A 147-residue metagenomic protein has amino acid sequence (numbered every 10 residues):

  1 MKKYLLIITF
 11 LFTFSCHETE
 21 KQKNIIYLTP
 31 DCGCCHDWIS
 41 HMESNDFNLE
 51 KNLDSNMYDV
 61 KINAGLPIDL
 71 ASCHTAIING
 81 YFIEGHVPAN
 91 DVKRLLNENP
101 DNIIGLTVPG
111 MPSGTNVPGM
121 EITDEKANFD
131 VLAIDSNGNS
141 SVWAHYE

Functional and structural regions predicted by a protein language model:
M1-Y4: Positively charged n-region of N-terminal signal peptides that target proteins for export
F12-S15: C-terminal motif of bacterial Sec signal peptides marking the signal peptidase cleavage site
H17-T19: Bacterial signal peptide processing site
K21-T29: Short, well-ordered beta-strand elements
T29-H41: Conserved redox-active cysteine motifs that mediate thiol-disulfide chemistry, especially di-cysteine Cys-X(1-2)-Cys
I39-D59: Conserved helix-turn-beta segment immediately C-terminal to the redox Cys motif in thioredoxin-like folds
S55-I62, G114-N116: Structural microenvironment flanking redox-active thiols in thiol-disulfide oxidoreductases
D69-E147: Thiol/selenol-based redox catalytic cores and closely related redox-interacting motifs
